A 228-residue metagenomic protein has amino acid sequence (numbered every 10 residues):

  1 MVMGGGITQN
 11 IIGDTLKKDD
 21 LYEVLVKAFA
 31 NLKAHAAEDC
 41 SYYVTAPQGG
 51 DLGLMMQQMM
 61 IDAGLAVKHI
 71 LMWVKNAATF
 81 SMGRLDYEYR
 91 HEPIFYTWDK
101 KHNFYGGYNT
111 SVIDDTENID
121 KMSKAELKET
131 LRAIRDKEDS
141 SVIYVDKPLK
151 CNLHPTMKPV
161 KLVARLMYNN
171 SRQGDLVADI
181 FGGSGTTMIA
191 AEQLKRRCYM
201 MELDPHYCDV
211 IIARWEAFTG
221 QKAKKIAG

Functional and structural regions predicted by a protein language model:
M1-L85, Y89, Y96, Y105 (+1 more regions): S-adenosyl-L-methionine-dependent nucleic acid methyltransferase catalytic domains
